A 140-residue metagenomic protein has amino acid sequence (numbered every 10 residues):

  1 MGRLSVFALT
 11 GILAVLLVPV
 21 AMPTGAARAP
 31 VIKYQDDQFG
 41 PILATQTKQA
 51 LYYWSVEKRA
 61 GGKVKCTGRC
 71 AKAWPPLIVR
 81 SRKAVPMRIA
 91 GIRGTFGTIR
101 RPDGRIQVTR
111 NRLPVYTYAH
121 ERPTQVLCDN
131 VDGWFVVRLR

Functional and structural regions predicted by a protein language model:
M1-L9: Positively charged n-region of N-terminal signal peptides that target proteins for export
L4, L16, R138-L139: Alpha-helix capping/termination motifs at helix-coil junctions
A8-P19: Bacterial N-terminal signal peptides
P23-R140: Compact beta-sheet-dominated domain cores in extracellular/mature segments
